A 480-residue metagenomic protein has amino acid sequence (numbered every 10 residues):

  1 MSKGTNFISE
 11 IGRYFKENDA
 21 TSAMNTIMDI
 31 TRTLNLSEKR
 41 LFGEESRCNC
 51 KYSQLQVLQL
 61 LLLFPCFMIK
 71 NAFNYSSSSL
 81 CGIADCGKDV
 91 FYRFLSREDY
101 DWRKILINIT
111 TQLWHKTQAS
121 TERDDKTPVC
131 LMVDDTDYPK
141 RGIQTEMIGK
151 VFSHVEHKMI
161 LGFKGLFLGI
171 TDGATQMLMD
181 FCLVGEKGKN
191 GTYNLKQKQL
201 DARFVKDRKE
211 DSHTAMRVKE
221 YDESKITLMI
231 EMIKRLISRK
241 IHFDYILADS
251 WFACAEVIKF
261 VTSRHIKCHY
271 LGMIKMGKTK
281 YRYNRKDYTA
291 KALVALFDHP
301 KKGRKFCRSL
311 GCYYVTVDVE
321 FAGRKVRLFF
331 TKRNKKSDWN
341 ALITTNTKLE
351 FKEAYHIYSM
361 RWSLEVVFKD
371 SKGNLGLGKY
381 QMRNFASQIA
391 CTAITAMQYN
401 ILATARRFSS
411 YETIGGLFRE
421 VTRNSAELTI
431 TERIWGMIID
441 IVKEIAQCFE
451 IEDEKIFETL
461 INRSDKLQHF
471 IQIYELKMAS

Functional and structural regions predicted by a protein language model:
M1-Y52, F64, G82-I83, G185 (+9 more regions): A short, flexible helix-boundary coil/loop motif
L41-Y52, M68-I143, K150, R235 (+9 more regions): Electropositive nucleic-acid engagement tracts
L55-M68: Short, amphipathic alpha-helical "recognition" segments used to contact nucleic acids or chromatin
M68, D89-S96, V155-F243, A322-A341: Electropositive, glycine- and tryptophan-enriched low-complexity nucleic-acid-binding patches
S96-Q199, Y313-T316: Active-site-proximal, Lys/Arg-enriched surface segment that forms a nucleic-acid-binding/basic interface patch
T127, L131-D137, F351-M382: Short amphipathic alpha-helical "interface-anchor" segments enriched in bulky aromatics
L247-C254, M276-K278: Acidic, metal-coordinating catalytic cores used for nucleic-acid/nucleotide bond scission and strand-transfer chemistry
I266-T279: Acidic, His- and aromatic-enriched active-site or binding-groove loops in soluble protein domains that engage sugars
